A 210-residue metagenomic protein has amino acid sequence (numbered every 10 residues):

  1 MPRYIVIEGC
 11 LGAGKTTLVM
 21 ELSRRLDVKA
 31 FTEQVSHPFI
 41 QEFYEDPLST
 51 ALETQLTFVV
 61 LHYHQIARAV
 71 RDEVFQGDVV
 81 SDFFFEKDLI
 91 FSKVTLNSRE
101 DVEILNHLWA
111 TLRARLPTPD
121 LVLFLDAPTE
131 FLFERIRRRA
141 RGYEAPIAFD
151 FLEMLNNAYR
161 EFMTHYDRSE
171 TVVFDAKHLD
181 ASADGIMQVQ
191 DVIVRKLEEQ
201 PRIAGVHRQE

Functional and structural regions predicted by a protein language model:
I7: Hydrophobic anchor at the beta1->P-loop junction of P-loop NTPases
C10: P-loop (Walker A) phosphate-binding loop of NTP-binding proteins
K15: Conserved lysine of the Walker
R24-H64: Conserved substrate/cofactor phosphate-moiety recognition/catalytic segment in nucleotide-dependent phosphotransferases
T50, T54-P117: Glycine-rich phosphate-binding loop used to anchor ATP phosphates in small-molecule kinases, encompassing both
L89-N157: A glycine- and Lys/Arg-enriched "phosphate-lid" helix/loop adjacent to the NTP-binding pocket of small-molecule kinases
F133-E210: NTP-dependent small-molecule kinase module
